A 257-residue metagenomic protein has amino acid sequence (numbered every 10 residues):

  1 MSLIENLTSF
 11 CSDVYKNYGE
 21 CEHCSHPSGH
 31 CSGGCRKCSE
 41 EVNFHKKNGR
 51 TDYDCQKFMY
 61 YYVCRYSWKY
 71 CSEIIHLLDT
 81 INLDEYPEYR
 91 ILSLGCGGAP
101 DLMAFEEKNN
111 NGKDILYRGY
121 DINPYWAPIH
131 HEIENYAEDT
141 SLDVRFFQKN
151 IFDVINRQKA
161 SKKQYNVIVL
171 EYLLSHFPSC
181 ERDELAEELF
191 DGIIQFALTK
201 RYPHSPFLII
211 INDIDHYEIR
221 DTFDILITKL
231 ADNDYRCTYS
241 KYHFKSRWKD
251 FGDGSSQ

Functional and structural regions predicted by a protein language model:
M1-F44: N-terminal auxiliary segments of SAM/dcSAM-dependent transferases
K47-L83: Class I SAM-dependent methyltransferase Rossmann-like catalytic core, especially the SAM/SAH-binding loop
G98-G112: Conserved SAM-binding loop of SAM-dependent methyltransferases across substrates and taxa, primarily the Class I
I129-A160: S-adenosyl-L-methionine
Y165-D183: A short SAM/SAH-binding and catalytic strip from SAM-dependent methyltransferases
F177-Q195: A short, conserved alpha-helix within the catalytic core of class I
R201-D213: Conserved beta-strand signature within the Rossmann-like core of class I S-adenosyl-L-methionine
E218-Q257: Class I S-adenosyl-L-methionine
